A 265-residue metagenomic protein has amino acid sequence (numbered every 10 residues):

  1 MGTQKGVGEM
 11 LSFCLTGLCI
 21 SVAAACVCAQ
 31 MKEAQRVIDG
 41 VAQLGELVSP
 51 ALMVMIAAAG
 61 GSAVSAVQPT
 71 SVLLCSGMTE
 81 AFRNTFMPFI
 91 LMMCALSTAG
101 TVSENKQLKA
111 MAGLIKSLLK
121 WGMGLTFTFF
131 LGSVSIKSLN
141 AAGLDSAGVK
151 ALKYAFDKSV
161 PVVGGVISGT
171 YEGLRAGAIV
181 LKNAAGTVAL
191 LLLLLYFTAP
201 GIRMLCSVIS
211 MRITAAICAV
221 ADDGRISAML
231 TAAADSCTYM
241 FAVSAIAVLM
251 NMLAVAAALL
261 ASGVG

Functional and structural regions predicted by a protein language model:
M1-Y154, V162, E172-V264: Hydrophobic alpha-helical segments involved in membrane association or supramolecular assembly
S168: Active-site-proximal flexible loops/turns
